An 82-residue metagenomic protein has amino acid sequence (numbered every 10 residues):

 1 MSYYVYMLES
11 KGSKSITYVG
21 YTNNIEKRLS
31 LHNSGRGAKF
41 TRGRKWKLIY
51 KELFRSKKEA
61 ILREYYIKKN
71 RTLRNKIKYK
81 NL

Functional and structural regions predicted by a protein language model:
M1-R44, K51-F54, E59-N75, K80-L82: GIY-YIG nuclease catalytic motif and its immediate N-terminal context
